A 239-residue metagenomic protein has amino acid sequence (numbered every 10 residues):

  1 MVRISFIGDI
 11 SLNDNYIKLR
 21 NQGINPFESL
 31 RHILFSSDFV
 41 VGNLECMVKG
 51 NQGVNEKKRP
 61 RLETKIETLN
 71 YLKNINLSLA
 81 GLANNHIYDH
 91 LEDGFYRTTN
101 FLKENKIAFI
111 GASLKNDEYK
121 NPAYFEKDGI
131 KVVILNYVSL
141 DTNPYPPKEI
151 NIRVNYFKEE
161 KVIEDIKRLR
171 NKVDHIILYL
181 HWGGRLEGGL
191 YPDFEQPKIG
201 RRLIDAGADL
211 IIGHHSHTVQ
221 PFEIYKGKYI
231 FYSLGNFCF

Functional and structural regions predicted by a protein language model:
M1-F239: Acidic, metal/ion-coordinating pockets
